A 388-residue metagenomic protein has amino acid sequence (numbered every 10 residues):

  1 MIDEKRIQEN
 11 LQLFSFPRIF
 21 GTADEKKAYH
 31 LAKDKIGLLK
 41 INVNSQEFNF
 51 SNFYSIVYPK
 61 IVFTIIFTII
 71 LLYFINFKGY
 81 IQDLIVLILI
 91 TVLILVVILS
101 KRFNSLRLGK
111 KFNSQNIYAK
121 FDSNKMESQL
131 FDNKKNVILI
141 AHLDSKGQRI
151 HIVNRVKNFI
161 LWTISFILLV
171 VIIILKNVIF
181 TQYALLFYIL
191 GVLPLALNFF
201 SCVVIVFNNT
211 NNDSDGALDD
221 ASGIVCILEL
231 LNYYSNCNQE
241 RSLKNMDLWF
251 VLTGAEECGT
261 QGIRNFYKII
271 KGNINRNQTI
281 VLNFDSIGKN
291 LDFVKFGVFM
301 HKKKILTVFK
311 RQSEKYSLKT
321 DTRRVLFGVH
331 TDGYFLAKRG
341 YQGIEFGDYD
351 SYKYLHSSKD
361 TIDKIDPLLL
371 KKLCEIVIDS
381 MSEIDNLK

Functional and structural regions predicted by a protein language model:
M1-K27, L38-L39, S105, N208-D213 (+4 more regions): N-terminal capping segment at the start of a domain
K5, T22-K27, A217, A221 (+4 more regions): Soluble non-cytosolic domains of exported or imported proteins
Q8, N49, N290-K388: Active-site-adjacent substrate-binding region of metalloamidase/peptidase-like peptide-processing proteins
N10, P17-E127, I150-Y188: A non-catalytic alpha/beta surface segment that caps or lines the substrate-entry region of metallo-dependent hydrolase
A32, I36, A119, I227 (+3 more regions): Structural element of the ATP-grasp superfamily
T91-Y118, D132, S145-I150, V178-I305 (+2 more regions): Acidic/histidine-rich catalytic neighborhood of metal-dependent amide-processing enzymes
K125-N136: Proline/glycine-enriched tight loop/beta-turn segments at coil->beta junctions that connect or precede beta-strands
V137-L139, V251, I280-L282, Q312-Y316 (+1 more regions): Hydrophobic/aromatic beta-strand patches that form the interior of the parallel beta-sheet core in alpha/beta enzyme
